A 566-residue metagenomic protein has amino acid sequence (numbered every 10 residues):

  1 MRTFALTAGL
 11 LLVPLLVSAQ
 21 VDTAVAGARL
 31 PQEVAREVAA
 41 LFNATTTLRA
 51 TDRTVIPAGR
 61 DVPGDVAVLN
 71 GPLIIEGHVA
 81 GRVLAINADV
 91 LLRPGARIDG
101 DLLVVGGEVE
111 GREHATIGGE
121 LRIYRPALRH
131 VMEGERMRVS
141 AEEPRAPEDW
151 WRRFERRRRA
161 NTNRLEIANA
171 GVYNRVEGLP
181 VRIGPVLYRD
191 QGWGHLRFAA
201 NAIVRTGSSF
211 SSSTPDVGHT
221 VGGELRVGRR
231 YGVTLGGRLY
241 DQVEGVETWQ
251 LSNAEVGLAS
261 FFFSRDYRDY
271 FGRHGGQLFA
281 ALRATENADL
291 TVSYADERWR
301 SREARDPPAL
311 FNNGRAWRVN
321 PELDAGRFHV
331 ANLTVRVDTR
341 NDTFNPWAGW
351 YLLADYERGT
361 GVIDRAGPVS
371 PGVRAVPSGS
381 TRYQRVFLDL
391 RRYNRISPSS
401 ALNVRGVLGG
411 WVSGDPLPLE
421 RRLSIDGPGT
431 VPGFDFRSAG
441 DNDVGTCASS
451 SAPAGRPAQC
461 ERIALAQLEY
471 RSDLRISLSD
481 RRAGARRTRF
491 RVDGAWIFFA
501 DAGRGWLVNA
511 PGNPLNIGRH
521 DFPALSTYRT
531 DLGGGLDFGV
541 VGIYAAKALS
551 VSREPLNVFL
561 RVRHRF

Functional and structural regions predicted by a protein language model:
M1-F4: Positively charged n-region of N-terminal signal peptides that target proteins for export
V21, V25-L30, V34-A44, T51 (+19 more regions): Outer-membrane beta-barrel initiation region
G71, A88, G95, G107-E108 (+8 more regions): Solvent-exposed coil/turn segments that connect beta secondary-structure elements in extracytoplasmic/periplasmic
N163-Y173, G194-F210, P215-G223, G237 (+7 more regions): Transmembrane beta-strand segments that form the barrel wall of outer-membrane beta-barrel proteins
Y231-F279, A309-A500, W506-V508, V558 (+1 more regions): C-terminal outer-membrane beta-barrel translocator/porin domains of Gram-negative envelope proteins and their
L333-V335, G533-G534, F538-V540, E554-F566: Outer-membrane beta-barrel "beta-signal"
